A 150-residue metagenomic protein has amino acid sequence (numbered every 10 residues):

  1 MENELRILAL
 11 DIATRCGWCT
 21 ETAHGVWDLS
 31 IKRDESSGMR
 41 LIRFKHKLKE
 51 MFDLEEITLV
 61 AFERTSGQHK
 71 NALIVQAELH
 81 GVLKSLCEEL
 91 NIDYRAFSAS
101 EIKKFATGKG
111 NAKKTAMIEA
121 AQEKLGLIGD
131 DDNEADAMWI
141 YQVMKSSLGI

Functional and structural regions predicted by a protein language model:
M1-I150: Phosphate- and other anionic-substrate recognition elements at nucleic-acid/protein interfaces
